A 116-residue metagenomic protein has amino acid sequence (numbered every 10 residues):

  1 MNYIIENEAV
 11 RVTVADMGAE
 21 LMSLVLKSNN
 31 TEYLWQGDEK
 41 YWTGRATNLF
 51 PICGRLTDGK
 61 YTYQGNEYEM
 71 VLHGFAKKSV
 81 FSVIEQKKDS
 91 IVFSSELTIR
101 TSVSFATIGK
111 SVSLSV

Functional and structural regions predicted by a protein language model:
M1-L114: Surface-exposed acidic/polar loop and edge beta-strand patches at domain peripheries
